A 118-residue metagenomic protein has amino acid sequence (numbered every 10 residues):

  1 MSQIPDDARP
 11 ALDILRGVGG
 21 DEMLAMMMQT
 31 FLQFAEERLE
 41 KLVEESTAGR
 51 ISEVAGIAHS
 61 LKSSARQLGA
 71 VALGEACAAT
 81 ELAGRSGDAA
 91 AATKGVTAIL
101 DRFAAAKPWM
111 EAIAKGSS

Functional and structural regions predicted by a protein language model:
M1-G56, S60-S118: Two-component system phosphorelay core
